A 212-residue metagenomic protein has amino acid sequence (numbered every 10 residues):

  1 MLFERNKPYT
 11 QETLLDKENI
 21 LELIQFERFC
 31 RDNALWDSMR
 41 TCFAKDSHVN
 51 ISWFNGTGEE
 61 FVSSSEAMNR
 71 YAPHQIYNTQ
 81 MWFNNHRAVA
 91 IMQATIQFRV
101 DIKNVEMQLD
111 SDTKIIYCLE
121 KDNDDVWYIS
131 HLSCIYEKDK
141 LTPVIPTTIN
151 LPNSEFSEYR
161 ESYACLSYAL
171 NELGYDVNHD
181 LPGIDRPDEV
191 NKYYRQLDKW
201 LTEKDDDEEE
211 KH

Functional and structural regions predicted by a protein language model:
M1-F29, N33, T41: Short, low-complexity N-terminal intrinsically disordered segments enriched in polar/charged residues
E12, N69, V105-M107: Outer-membrane beta-barrel proteins
R28-L35, S47, Y136: A generic secondary-structure signal for well-formed alpha-helical elements
W36-F98, E203: A solvent-exposed, acidic/Ser-Thr-rich amphipathic alpha-helical stretch
H74-I76, L109-I115: Short, surface-exposed coil-to-beta transition loops
V89, T113-C165, G174-D176: Short beta-strand edge/turn micro-motifs at domain boundaries
Q97-L109, K138-T142: Short, cysteine-centered beta-strand-loop-beta hairpins and adjacent loop/turn segments enriched in charged/polar
L151-H212: A hydrophobic membrane-anchoring alpha-helix module
